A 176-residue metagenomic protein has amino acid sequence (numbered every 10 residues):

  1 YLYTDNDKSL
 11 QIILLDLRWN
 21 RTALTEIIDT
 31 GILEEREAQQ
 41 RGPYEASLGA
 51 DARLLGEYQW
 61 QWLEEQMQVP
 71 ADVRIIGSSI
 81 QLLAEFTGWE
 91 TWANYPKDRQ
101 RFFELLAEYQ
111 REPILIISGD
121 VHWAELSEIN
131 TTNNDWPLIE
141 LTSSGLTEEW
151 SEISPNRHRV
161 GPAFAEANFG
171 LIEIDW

Functional and structural regions predicted by a protein language model:
Y1-W176: Long, structured stretches of catalytic cores involved in phosphate-ester chemistry, encompassing
